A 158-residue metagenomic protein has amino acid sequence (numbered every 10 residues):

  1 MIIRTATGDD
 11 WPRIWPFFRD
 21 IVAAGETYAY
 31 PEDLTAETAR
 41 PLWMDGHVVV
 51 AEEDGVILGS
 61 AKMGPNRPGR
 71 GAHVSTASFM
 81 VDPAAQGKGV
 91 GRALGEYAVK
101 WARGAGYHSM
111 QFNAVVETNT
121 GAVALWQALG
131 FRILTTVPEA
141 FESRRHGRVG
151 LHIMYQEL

Functional and structural regions predicted by a protein language model:
M1-I14: A short beta-loop-alpha structural element at the N-terminal edge of CoA-dependent acyl/N-acetyltransferase catalytic
G8, T27-A84, G95-Y97, W101 (+1 more regions): Acetyl-CoA-dependent GNAT
W15-E32: Helix-loop element at the rim of GNAT/NAT acetyltransferase active sites that forms part of the acceptor-substrate
G46, R148-I153: Short hydrophobic/aromatic beta-strand or adjacent loop that forms the aromatic wall/cage of a ligand/substrate-binding
G87-A102, V123-A128: Conserved acetyl-CoA-binding loop-helix of GNAT-fold acetyltransferases
A102-V115: Conserved GNAT acetyl-CoA-binding A-motif
F112-A122, A140-E142: Conserved beta-strand-loop-alpha-helix junction that forms the acyl-donor binding cleft
Q127-V137: Conserved acetyl-CoA-binding loop of GNAT-fold acetyltransferases
